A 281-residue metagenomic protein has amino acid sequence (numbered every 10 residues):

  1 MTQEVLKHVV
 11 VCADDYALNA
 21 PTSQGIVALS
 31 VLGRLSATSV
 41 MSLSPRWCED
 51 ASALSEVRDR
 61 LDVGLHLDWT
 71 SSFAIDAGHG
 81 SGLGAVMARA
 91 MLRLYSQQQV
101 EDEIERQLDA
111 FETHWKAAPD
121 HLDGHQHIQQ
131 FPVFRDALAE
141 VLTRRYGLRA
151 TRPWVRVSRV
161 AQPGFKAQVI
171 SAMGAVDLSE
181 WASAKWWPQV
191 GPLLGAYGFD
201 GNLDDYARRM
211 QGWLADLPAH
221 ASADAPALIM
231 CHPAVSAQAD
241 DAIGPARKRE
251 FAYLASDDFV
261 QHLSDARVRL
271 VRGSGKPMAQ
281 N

Functional and structural regions predicted by a protein language model:
M1-V10, A20-L61, L67-H121, F131-N281: Terminal accessory/targeting
A13-A17: DG-centered beta-turn motif at the end of beta-strands
